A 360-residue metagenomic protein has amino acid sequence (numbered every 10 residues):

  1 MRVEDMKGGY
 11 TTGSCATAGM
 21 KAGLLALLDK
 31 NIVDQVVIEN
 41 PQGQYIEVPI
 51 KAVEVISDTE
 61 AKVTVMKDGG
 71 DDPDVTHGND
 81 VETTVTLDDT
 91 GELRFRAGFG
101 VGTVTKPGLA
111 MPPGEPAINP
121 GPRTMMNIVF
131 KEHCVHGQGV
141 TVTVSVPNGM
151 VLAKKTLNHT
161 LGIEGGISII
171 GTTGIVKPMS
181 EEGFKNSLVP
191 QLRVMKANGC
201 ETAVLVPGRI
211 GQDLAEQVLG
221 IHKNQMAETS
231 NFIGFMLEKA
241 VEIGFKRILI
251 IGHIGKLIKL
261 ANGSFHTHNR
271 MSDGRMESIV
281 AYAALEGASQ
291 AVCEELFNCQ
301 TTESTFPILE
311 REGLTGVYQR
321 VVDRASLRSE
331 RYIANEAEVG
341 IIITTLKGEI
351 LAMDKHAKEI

Functional and structural regions predicted by a protein language model:
M1-K155, H159-L161: Generic N-terminal targeting/processing segments that precede catalytic cores or assembly contacts
K7-G13, L161-I167, T172-Q191, M195-R320 (+1 more regions): A structural signal for small-residue-enriched, beta-sheet-centric alpha/beta enzyme cores and oligomeric scaffold folds
T17, A22, V317-D323: Glycine-rich phosphate-binding/hydrolytic loop that grips phosphoryl groups
T76-D88, T344-I360: C-terminal edge-of-domain segments
K106, A153, L214, K259-A261 (+1 more regions): Generic domain-boundary/flexible-linker signal
K155-E164, M353-I360: Short, low-complexity, polybasic intrinsically disordered segments
